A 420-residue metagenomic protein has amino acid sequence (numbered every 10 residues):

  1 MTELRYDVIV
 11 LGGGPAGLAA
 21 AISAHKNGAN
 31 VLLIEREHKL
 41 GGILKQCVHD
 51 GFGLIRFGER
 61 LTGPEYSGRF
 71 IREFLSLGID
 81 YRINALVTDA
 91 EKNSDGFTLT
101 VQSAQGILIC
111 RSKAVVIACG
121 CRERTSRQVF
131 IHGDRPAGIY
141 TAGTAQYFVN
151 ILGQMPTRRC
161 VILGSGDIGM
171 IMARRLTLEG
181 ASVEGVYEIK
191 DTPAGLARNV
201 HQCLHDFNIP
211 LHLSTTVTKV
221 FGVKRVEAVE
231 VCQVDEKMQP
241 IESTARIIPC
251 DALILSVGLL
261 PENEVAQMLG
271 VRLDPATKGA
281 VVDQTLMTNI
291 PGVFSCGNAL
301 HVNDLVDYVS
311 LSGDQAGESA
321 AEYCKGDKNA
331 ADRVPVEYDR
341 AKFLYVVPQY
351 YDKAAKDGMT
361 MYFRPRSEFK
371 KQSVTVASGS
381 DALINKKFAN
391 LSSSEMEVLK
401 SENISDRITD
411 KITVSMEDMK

Functional and structural regions predicted by a protein language model:
M1-L11, G68-R159, D235-S243, I254 (+2 more regions): FAD-binding core/adjacent interface of flavoenzyme oxidoreductases
Y6-R69, E73, Y147, M155-Q202 (+1 more regions): Beta1-alpha1 glycine-rich phosphate/pyrophosphate-binding loop at the start of Rossmann-like nucleotide-binding domains
F74-V101, T177-E264, D357-N390: A Rossmann-like FAD-binding core segment of flavoenzymes
L108, A114-L211, T216-R225, G292-S295 (+2 more regions): Predominantly flavin-linked oxidoreductase catalytic cores and closely associated redox partners
I117, I139-V149, A252-N303: FAD-site-proximal beta/loop scaffold in flavoenzymes
D307, Q315, S319-K387: Mid-to-C-terminal Rossmann-like scaffold of FAD/NAD(P)H-dependent oxidoreductases
M361, V374-V376, S401-K420: Short, aromatic- and glycine-rich surface loops/edge beta-strands on solvent-exposed regions
L391-K400: Aromatic sugar-binding surface patches on proteins that engage polysaccharides or sugar-phosphate polymers
